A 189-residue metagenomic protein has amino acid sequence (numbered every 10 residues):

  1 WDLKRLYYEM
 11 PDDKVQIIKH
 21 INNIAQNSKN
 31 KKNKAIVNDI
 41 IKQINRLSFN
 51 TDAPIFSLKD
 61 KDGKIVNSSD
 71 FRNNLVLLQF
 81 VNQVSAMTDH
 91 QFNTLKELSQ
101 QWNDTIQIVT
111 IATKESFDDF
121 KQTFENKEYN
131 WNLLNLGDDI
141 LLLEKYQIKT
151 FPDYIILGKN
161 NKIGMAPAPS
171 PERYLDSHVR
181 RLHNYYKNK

Functional and structural regions predicted by a protein language model:
W1-V66: Oxidative protein folding and maturation machinery
V66-N67, G164: Generic structural signal for well-ordered beta-strand positions
N67-F71, E144-Y146: Short amphipathic alpha-helix with an adjacent loop that forms part of the alpha/beta core around
R72-L75, N103-Q107, Y129-W131, K159: Loop/turn elements at helix/coil->beta-strand transitions in domains of secreted/extracellular proteins
N74-V76, V81-S85, T150: Short pre-active-site segment immediately N-terminal to redox-active cysteine/selenocysteine motifs in thiol-based
V84-K127, D138-E144: Structural microenvironment flanking redox-active thiols in thiol-disulfide oxidoreductases
F124-N160: Short, internal strand/loop/helix patches that form the active-site neighborhood or redox-interaction surface
I156-K189: Thiol-/selenol-based redox modules, centered on thioredoxin-like and closely related oxidoreductase domains
